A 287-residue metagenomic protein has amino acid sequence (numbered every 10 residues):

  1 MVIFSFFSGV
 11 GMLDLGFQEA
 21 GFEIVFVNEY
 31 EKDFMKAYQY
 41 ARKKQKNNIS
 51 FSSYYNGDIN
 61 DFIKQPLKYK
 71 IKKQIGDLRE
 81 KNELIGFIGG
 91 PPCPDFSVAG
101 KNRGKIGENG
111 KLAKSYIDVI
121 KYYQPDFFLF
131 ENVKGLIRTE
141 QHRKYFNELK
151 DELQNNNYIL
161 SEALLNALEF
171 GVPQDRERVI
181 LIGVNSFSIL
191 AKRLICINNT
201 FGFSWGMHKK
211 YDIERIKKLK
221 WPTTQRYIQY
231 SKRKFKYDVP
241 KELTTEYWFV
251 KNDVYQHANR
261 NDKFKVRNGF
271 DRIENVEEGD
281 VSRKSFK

Functional and structural regions predicted by a protein language model:
V2-Q124, K134-N147: Core alpha/beta nucleotide-donor-binding catalytic domains of modification enzymes
K70-K81, P94, A99-K287: Class I S-adenosyl-L-methionine
